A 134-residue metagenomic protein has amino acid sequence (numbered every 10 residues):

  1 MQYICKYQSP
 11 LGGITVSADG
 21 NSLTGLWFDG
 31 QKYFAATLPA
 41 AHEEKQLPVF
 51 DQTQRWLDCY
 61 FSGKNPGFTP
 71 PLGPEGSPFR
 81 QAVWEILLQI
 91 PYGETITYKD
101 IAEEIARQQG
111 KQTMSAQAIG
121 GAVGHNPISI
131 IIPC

Functional and structural regions predicted by a protein language model:
M1-F68: Low-complexity, small/basic-enriched stretches that occur predominantly at protein N-termini or linker tails
Y3-G13, K64-C134: Nucleic acid-binding interface residues in structured DNA/RNA-binding domains, emphasizing the DNA-engaging scaffolds
